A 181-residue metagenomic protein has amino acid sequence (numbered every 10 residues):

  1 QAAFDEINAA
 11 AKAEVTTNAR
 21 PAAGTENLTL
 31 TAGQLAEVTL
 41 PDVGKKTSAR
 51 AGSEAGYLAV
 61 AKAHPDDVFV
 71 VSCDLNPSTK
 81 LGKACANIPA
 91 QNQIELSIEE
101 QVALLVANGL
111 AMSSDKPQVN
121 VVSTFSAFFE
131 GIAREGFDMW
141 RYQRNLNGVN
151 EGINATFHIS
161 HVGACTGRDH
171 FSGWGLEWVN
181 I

Functional and structural regions predicted by a protein language model:
Q1-I181: Thiamine diphosphate
